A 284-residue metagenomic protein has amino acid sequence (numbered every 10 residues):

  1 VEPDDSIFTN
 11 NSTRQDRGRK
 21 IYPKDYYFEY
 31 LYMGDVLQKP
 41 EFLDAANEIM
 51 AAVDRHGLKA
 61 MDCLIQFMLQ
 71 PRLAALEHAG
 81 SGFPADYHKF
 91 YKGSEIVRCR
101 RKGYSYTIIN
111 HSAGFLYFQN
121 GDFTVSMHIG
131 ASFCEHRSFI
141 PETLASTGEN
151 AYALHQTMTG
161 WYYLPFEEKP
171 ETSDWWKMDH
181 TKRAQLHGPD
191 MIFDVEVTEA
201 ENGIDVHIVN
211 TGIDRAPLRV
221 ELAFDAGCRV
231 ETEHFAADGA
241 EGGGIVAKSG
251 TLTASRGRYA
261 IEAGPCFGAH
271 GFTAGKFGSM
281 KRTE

Functional and structural regions predicted by a protein language model:
V1-G239, G244-K248: Extended polysaccharide-engagement surfaces of secreted carbohydrate-active enzymes
V246-E284: Beta-strand-rich recognition/accessory modules
